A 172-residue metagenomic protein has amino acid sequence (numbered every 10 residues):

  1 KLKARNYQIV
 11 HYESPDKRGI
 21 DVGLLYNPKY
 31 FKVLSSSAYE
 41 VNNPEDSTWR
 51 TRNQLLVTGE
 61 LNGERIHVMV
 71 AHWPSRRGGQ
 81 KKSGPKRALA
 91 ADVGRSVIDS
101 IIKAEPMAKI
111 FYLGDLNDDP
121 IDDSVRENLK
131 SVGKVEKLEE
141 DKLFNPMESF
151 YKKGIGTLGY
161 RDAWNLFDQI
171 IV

Functional and structural regions predicted by a protein language model:
K1, H11-Y12, N43-E45, R77-R87 (+2 more regions): Second-shell loop/turn segments in exported
L2-R65, A71-W73: Structured beta-strand-rich core segments of catalytic domains in phosphoester-bond hydrolases
R18-D21, R77-Q80, D119-S124: Extracytoplasmic/secreted cell-surface and envelope-processing proteins
K29-K32, Y39-N42, S83-G84, E139-N145: N-terminal start-of-chain detector that recognizes signal peptides and the immediate post-cleavage beginning
E40-R50, V70-R77, E127-G133, F167-V172: Short flexible/disordered coil segments
N53, P74-G79, Y151-G154: Flexible glycine/proline-enriched surface loops and loop-helix/loop-strand junctions
N62-D92, S96: Metal-dependent phosphoester/phosphodiester hydrolase catalytic core
K86-V172: Metal-dependent phosphoesterases centered on the DNase I-like endonuclease/exonuclease/phosphatase
